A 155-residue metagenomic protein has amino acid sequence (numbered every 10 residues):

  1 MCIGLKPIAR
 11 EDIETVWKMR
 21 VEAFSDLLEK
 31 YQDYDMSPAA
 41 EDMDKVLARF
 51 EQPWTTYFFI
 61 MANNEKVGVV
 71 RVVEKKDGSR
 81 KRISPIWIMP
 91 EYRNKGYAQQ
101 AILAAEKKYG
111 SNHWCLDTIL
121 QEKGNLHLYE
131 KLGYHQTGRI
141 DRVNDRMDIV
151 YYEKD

Functional and structural regions predicted by a protein language model:
I3-K18: A short beta-loop-alpha structural element at the N-terminal edge of CoA-dependent acyl/N-acetyltransferase catalytic
V21-V46: Conserved GNAT-fold acetyl-CoA-binding loop/helix
K45-F59, G68: A short helix-loop-beta-strand connector motif used in the catalytic cores of GNAT acetyltransferases and, in some
F59, E65-E74, R80-W87: Conserved beta-strand in the GNAT
S79-P90, L116-T118, V150: Conserved acetyl-CoA binding element of GNAT-fold acetyltransferases
P85-I88, N94-K107, H127-K131: Conserved acetyl-CoA-binding loop-helix of GNAT-fold acetyltransferases
R93, C115-L126, R142-M147: Conserved beta-strand-loop-alpha-helix junction that forms the acyl-donor binding cleft
I102, K107-L120: Conserved GNAT acetyl-CoA-binding A-motif
